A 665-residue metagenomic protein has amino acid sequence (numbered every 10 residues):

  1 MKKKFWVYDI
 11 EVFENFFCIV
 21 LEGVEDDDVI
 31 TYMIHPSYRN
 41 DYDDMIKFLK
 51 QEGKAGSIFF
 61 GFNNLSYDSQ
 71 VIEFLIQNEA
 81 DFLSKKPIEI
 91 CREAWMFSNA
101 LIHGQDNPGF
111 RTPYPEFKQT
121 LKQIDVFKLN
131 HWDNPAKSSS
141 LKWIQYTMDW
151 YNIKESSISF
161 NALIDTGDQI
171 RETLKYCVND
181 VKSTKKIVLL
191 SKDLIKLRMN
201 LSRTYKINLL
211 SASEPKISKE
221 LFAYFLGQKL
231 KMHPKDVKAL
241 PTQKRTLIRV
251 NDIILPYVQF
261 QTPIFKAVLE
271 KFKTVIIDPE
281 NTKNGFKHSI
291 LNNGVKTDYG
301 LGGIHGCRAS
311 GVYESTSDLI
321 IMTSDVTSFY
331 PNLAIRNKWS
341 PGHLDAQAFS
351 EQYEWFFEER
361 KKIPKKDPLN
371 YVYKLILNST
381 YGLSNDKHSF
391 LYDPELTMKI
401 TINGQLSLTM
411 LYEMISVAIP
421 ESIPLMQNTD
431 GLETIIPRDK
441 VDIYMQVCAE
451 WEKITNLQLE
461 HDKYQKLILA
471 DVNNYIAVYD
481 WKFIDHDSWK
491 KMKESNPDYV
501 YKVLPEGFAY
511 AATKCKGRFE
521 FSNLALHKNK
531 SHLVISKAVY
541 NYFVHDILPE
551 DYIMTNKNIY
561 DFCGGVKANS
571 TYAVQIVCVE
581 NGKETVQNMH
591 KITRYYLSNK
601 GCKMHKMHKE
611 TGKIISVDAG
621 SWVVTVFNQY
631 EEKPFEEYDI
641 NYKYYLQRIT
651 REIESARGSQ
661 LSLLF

Functional and structural regions predicted by a protein language model:
M1-V20, D27-V29: Entry/capping segment at the start of metal-dependent catalytic domains with acidic active-site entry clusters
K3-V12, Q123-V126, M322-S324: Two-metal-ion RNase H-like nuclease active-site motif
F16, Y67-V71, W132, P331-N332 (+1 more regions): Short catalytic/ligand-binding loop motif for oxyanion handling, primarily in non-cytosolic enzymes, centered on
V29-K142: Conserved DEDDh/DEDDy metal-dependent 3′-5′ exonuclease domain
K137-S138, I158-D168, H288-E413, V417-P420 (+1 more regions): Helical catalytic core of nucleic-acid polymerases
W143-K154, N378-L383: Glycine-rich, acidic and aromatic/proline-enriched surface loops and short helix-turn segments that act as binding
T147-E155, N161-T327, M414-D439, I443-E452 (+12 more regions): Conserved "right-hand" nucleotidyltransferase catalytic core of DNA-directed polymerases
Q243, R249, F286, N292 (+3 more regions): C-terminal, non-catalytic extensions of nucleic-acid polymerases
